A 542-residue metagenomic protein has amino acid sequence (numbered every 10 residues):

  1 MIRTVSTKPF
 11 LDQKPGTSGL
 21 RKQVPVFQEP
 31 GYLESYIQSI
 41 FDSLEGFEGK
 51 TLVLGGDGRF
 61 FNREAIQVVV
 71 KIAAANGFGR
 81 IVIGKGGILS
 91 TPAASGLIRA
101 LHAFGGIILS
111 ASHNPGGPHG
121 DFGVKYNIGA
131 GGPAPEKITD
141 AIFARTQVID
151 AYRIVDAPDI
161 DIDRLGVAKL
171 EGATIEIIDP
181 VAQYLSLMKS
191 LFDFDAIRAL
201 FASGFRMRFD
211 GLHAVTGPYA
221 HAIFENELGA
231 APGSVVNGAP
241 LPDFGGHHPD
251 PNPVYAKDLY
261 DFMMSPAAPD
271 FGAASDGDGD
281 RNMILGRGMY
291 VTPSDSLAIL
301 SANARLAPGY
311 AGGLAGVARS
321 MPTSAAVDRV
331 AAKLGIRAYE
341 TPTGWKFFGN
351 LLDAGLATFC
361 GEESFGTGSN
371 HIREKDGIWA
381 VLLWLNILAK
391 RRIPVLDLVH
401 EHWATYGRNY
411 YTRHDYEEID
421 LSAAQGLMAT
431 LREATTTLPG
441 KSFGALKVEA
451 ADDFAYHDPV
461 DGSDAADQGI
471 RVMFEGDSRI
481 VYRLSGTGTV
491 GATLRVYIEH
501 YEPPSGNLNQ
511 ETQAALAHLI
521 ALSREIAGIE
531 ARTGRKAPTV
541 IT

Functional and structural regions predicted by a protein language model:
M1-I37: Positively charged, low-complexity intrinsically disordered leader regions
I2-L11, G31, P118-A267: Gly/Ser/Thr-enriched, mixed-charge loops and adjacent short helices that form phosphate/oxyanion-binding elements
Q23, T51-D57, S110, K125-N127 (+2 more regions): Short glycine-rich or small-residue beta-strand-to-loop segments that form or flank ligand, phosphate, metal/Fe-S
I37-L52, F194-A202: Glycine-rich phosphate/diphosphate-binding loops that line cofactor/substrate pockets in enzymes
V53-G120, A222-I284: N-terminal small/polar loop signature for handling phosphorylated ligands or for N-terminal nucleophile
G86-I88, K137-Q183, R287-E363, T367-G368: Proline/glycine-rich low-complexity loops and linkers
P269-F271, S275, I284-R287, G309-H500 (+3 more regions): Phosphate-binding and adjacent anionic-ligand microenvironments
